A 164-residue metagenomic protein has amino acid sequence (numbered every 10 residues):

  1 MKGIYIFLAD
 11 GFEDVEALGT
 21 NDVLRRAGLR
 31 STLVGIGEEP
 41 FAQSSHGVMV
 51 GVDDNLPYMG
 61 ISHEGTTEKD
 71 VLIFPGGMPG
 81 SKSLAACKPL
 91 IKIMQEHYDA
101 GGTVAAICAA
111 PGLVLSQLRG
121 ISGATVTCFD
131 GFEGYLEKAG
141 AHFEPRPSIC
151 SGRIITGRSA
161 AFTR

Functional and structural regions predicted by a protein language model:
K2-V15, N21-E39, V52-R164: Active-site-adjacent pocket-lining segments in enzyme domains
P40-S44: Peri-membrane helix termini and adjoining interfacial loops of integral membrane proteins
S45-V52: A positional/architectural concept
